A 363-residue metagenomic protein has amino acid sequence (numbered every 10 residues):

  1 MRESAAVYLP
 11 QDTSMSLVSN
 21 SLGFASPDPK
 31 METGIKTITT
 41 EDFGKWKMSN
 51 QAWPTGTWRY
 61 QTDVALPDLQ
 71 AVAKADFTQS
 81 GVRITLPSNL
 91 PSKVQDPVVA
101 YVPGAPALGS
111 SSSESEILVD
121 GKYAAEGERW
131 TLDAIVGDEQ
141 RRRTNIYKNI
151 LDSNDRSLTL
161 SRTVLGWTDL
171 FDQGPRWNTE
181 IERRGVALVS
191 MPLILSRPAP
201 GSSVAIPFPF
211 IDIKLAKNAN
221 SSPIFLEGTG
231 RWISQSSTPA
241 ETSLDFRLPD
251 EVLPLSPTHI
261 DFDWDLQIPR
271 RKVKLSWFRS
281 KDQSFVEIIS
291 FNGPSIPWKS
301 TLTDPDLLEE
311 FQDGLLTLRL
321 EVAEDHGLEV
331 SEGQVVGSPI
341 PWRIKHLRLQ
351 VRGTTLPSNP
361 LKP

Functional and structural regions predicted by a protein language model:
E3-F285, E310-D313, A323-H326, V335-W342 (+1 more regions): Accessory, solvent-exposed terminal regions and/or long lumenal/extracellular loops of proteins
E128-T131, R142, N292-P305: Aromatic sugar-binding surface patches on proteins that engage polysaccharides or sugar-phosphate polymers
K281, S290-N292: Non-cytosolic beta-sandwich-type ligand-binding/adhesion modules
I296-V335: Cysteine-clustered segments with highest specificity for TGF-beta superfamily mature ligands
R343-P363: PGST-rich, cysteine-poor low-complexity/disordered linker and tail segments that act as flexible spacers
